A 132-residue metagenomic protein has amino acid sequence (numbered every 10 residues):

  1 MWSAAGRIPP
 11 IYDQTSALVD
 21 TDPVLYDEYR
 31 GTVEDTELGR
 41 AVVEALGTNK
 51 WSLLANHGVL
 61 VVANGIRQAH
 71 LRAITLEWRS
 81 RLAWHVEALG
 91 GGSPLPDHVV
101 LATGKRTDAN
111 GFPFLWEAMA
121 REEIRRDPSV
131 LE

Functional and structural regions predicted by a protein language model:
M1-E132: Glycine-rich flexible loops
